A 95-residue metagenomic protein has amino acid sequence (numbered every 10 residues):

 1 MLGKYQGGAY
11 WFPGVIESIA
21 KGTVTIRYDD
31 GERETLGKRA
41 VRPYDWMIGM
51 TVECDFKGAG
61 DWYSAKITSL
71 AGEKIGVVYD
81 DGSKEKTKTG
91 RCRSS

Functional and structural regions predicted by a protein language model:
M1-S95: Eukaryotic chromatin- and chromosome-associated nuclear factors, especially histone mark writers/erasers/readers
